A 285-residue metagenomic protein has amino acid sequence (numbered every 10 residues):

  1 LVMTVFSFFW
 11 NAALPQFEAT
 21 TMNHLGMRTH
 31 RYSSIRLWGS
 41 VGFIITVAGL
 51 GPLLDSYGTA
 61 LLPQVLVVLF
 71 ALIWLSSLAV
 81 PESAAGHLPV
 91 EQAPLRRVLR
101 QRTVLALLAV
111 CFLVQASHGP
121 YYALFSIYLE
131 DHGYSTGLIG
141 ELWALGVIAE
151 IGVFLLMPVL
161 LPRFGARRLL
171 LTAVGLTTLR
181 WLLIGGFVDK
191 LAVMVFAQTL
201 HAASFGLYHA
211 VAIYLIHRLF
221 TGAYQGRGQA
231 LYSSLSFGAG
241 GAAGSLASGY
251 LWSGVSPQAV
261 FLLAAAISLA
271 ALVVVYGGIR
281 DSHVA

Functional and structural regions predicted by a protein language model:
L1-M3, G185-A197: Helix-loop junctions at membrane interfaces in 12-TM secondary transporters
T4-W38: Cytoplasmic helix-loop-helix junction between adjacent transmembrane helices in 12-TM secondary transporters
G26-W38, T136-G137, F220-S233: Loop-to-transmembrane helix entry/capping segments in MFS-fold secondary transporters and related SLC/MFSD carriers
L54-D55, G152-A166, W252-S253: Helix-to-loop junctions at the C-terminal end of transmembrane segments in multipass secondary transporters
L61-L78, A259-G277: Symmetry-related core transmembrane helices of the 12-TM Major Facilitator Superfamily/SLC fold
V67, R168-L183: Structural signature of the two symmetry-related core transmembrane helices
L78-C111: Juxtamembrane intracellular "pre-TM" segments in multi-pass secondary transporters
V104-L142: Helix-loop boundary and gating motifs at the non-cytosolic
